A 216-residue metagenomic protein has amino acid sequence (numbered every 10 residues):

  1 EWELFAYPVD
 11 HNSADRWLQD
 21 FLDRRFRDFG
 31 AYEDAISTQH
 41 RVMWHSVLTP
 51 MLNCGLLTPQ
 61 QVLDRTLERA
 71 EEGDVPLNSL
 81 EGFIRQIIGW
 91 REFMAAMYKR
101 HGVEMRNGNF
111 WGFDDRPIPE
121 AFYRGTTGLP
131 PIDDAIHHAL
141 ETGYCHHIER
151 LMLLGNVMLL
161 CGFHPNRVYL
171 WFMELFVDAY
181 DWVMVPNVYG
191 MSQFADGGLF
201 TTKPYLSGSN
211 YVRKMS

Functional and structural regions predicted by a protein language model:
E1-G143, L159-L160, W171-D196, F200: Catalytic cores of enzymes that engage adenine nucleotides and/or redox cofactors via long glycine-rich, Lys/Arg/His
L154-M158: Alpha-helical support elements that line or immediately flank enzyme active sites and cofactor-binding pockets
P165-N166: Structural helix-adjacent loops and short alpha-helical linkers that scaffold large soluble proteins
S192-S216: Long, charge-rich low-complexity segments
